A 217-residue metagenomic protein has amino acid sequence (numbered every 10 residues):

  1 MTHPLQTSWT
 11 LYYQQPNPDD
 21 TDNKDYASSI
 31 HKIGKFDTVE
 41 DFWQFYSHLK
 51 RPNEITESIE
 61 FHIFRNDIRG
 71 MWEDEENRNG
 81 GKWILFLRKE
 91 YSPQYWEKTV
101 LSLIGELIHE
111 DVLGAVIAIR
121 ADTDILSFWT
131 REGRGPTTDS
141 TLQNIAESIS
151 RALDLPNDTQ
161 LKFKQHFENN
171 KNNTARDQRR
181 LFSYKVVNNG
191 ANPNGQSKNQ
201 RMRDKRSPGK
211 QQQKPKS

Functional and structural regions predicted by a protein language model:
M1-T7, S28, N53, S58-S217: Conserved NAD+-utilizing ADP-ribose enzyme module
T2-S28: Short aromatic-glycine-(Arg/Gly/Cys) micro-motifs in beta-strand/loop hairpins
T21-K24, F42-R51, E73-E75, E97: Generic alpha-helix signal with a bias toward terminal, lower-confidence helices and secondary-structure junctions
A27-L49, L85: Extended catalytic/binding region for NAD+/ADP-ribose chemistry, centered on the ART fold
